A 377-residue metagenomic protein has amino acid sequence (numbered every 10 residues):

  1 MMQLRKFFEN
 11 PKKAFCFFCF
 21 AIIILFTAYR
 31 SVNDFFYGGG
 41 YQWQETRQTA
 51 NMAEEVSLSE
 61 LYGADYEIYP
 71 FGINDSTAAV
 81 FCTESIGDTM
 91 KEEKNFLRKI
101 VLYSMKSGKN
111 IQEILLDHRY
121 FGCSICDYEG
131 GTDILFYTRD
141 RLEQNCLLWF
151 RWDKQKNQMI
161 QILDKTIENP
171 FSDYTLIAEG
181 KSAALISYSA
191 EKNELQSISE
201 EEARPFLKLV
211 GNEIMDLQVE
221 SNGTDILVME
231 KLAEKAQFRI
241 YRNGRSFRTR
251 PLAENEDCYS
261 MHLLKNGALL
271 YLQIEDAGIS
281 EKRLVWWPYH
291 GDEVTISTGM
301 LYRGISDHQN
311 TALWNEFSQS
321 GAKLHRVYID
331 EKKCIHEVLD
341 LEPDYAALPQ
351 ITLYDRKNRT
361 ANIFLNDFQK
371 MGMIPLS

Functional and structural regions predicted by a protein language model:
L4-E9, K13-D127: N-terminal "mature head" segments of proteins
E54-L61, K109-L115, Q158-K165, E202-L209 (+3 more regions): A short beta-strand motif characteristic of beta-propeller blades
A64-G72, H118-D127, E168-E179, G211-E220 (+3 more regions): Repeated scaffold domains used in trafficking and secretory/extracellular systems, primarily beta-propellers
D75-T77, G130-T132, K181-A183, T224 (+3 more regions): Short coil/turn segments that connect the beta-strands within blades of beta-propeller domains
V80-C82, I134-Y137, L185-S187, L227-M229 (+3 more regions): Residue position within the beta-strands of beta-propeller blades
D88-V101, L142-F150, E191-S197, E234-I240 (+3 more regions): Structural motif
M105-G108, W152-K156, I198-E202, Y241-R245 (+3 more regions): Short loop/turn segments that connect beta-strands within beta-propeller blades
A346-S377: Blade-level signature of beta-propeller repeat domains, shared across WD40, Kelch, NHL, RCC1 and BNR/Asp-box propellers
